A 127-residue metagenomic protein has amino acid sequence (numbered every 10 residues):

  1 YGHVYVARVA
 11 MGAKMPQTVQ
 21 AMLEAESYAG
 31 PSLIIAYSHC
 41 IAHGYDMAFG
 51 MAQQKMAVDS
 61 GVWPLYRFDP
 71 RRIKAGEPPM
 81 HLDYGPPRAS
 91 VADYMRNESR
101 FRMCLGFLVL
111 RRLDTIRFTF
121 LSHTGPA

Functional and structural regions predicted by a protein language model:
Y1-G2: Phosphate/pyrophosphate-binding betaalpha-module
Y5-A10: Short catalytic-loop micro-motif centered on adjacent basic/acidic residues
G12, T18-L110: Glycine/aspartate-rich loop-and-adjacent alpha/beta segment that forms the canonical ThDP
M103-T124: Cationic, amphipathic, low-complexity alpha-helical segments enriched in hydrophobics plus arginine/proline
